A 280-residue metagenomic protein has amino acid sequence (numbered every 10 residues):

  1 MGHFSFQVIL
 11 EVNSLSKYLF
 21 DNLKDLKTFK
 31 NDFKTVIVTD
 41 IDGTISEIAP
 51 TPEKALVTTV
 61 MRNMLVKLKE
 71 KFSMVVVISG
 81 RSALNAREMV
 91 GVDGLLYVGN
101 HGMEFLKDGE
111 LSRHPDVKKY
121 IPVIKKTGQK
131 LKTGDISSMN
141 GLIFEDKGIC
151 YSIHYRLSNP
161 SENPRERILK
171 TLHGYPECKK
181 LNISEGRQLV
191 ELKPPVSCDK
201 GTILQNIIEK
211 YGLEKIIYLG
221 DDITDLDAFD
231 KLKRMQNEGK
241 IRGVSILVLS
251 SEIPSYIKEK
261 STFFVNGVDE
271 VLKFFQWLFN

Functional and structural regions predicted by a protein language model:
M1-I41, I45-A49, E53, V60 (+2 more regions): Non-catalytic pre-domain segments flanking phosphatase-related domains
V12-L19, G201-N280: Mg2+-dependent phosphoryl-transfer enzymes with acidic/Ser/Thr/Gly-rich catalytic loops
F33, F72, G94, L213 (+1 more regions): Short, well-ordered alpha-helix to beta-strand connector turns
V36-V38, L96, I217: Hydrophobic "anchor" residues on beta-strands that sit immediately upstream of conserved functional sites
I45-A55, R187-P195: Glycine-rich phosphate-binding "P-loop"
A55-D146: Active-site phosphate-binding/coordination module
V90-G94, K179, I241, E259-S261: Short, structured coil segments at secondary-structure junctions
M139, D146-K231, I241-G243: Conserved acidic, metal-coordinating active-site core of Asp-based, Mg2+-dependent phosphoryl-transfer enzymes
